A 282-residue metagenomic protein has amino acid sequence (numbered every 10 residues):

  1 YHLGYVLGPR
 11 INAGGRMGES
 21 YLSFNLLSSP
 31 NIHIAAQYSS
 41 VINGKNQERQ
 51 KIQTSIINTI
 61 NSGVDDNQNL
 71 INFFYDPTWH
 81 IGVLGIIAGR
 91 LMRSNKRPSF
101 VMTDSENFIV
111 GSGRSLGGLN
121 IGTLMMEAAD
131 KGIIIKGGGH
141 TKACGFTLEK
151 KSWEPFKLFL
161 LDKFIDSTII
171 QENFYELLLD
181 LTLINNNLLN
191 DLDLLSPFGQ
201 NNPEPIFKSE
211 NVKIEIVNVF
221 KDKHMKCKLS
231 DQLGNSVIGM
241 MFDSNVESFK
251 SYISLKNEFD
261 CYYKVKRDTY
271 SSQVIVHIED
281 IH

Functional and structural regions predicted by a protein language model:
Y1-E154, L158, F174, L178 (+1 more regions): Hydrophobic helix-and-loop "lid/oligomerization" segment in the mid-to-C-terminal part of catalytic domains
N12, L192, Y263: A residue-level signal for conserved active-site and pocket-lining positions in enzyme catalytic cores
F108-S112, I214-I216, V274-E279: Noncatalytic, beta-rich nucleic-acid-contacting surfaces in large DNA/RNA-processing enzymes
C144, S152-P155, N186, E247-F249 (+1 more regions): OB-fold single-stranded nucleic acid-binding module
W153-K208: Anionic-ligand-binding alpha/beta catalytic cores of soluble enzymes and soluble regulatory domains that recognize
N201-K223, D260-Y262: Structural detector for short beta-strands of small beta-barrel domains
F220-C227, S272-V276: Short aromatic-glycine-enriched beta-strand elements
G234-I253: Beta-strand/loop nucleic-acid-binding surfaces
